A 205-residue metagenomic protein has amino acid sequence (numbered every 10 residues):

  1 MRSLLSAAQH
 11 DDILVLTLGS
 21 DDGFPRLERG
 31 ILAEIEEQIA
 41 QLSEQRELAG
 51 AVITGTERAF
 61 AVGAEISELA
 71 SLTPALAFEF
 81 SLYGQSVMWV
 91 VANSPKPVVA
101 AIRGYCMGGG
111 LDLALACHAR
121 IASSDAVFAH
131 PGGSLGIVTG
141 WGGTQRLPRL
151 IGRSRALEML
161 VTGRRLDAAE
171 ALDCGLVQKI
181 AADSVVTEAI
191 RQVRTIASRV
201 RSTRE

Functional and structural regions predicted by a protein language model:
M1-T56, W89: Conserved CoA-thioester-binding segment of acyl-CoA-metabolizing enzymes
L27, E47, T54-V87, C106 (+1 more regions): Glycine- (often His-adjacent) and acidic-residue-rich active-site loop that binds/positions the CoA thioester
G50, A59, A119, E158 (+1 more regions): Residues at the N-termini of beta-strands
I53, E65, L113-L115, A171: Hydrophobic/aromatic residues within transmembrane alpha-helices of multi-pass small-molecule transporters
V87, V91-N93, A101, M107-L160 (+2 more regions): CoA-thioester-processing core
I121-A126, A168, V177-E205: C-terminal long alpha-helix characteristic of the crotonase
G163-E170: Acidic, divalent-metal-coordinating active-site segment for phosphoryl/phosphodiester hydrolysis, typified by short
